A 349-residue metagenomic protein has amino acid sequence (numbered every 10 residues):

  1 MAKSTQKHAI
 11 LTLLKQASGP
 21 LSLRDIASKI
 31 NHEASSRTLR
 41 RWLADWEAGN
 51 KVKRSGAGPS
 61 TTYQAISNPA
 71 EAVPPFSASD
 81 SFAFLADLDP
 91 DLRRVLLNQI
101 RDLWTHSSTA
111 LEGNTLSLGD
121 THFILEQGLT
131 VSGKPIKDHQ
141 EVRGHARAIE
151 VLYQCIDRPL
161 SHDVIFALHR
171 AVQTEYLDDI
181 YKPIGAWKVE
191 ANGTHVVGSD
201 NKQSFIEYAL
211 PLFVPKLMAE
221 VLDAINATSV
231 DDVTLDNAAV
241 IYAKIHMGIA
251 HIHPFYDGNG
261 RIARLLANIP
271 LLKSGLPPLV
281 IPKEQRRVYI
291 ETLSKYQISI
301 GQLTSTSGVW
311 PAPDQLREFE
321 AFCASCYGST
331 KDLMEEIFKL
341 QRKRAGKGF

Functional and structural regions predicted by a protein language model:
M1-F349: FIC/Doc superfamily catalytic core
